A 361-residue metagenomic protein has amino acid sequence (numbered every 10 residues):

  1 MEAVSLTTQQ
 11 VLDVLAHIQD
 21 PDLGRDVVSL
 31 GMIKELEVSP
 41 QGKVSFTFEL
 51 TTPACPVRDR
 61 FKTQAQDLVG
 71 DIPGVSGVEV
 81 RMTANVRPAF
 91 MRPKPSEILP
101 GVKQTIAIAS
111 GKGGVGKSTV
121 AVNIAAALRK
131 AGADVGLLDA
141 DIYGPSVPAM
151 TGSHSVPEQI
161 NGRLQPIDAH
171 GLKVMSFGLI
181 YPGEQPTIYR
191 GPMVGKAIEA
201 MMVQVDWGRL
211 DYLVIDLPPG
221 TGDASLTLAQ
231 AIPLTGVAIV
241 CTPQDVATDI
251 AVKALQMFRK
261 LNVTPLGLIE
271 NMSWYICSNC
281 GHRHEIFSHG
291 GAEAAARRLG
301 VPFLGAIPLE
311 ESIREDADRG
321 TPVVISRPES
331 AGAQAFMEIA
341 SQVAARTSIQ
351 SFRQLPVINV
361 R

Functional and structural regions predicted by a protein language model:
M1-K34: N-proximal, solvent-exposed amphipathic alpha-helical segments enriched in charged/polar residues
S29-M32, E37-P40, V44, T51-A109 (+3 more regions): Extreme N-terminal, non-catalytic leader segments that precede Walker-type/kinase nucleotide-binding cores
A54-P56, I180-M193, I239-V246: Flexible beta-alpha connector loops of hexameric P-loop NTPases
T105-I142, L255: Walker A/P-loop phosphate-binding motif and the immediately C-terminal alpha-helix
L128-G191, G195-M202: Phosphate-binding loop that captures ATP/GTP phosphates
M175, L217, Q230, E338: Glycine-rich phosphate-binding loops of nucleotide-dependent enzymes
Q204-W207, D211-Y212, P218-R319: Conserved catalytic-core segment of NTP-binding enzymes
R319-S330: C-terminal boundary of histidine-terminating zinc-finger modules
